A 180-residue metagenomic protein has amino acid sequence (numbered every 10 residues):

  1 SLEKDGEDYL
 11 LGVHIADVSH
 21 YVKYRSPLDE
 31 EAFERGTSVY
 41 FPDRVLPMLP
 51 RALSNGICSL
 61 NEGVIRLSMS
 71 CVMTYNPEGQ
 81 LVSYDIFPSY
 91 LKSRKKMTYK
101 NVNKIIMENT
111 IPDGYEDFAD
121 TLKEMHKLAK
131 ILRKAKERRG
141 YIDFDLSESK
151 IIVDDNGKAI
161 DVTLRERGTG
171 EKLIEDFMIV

Functional and structural regions predicted by a protein language model:
S1-V180: Conserved, carboxylate-rich catalytic/transport cores that coordinate ions
